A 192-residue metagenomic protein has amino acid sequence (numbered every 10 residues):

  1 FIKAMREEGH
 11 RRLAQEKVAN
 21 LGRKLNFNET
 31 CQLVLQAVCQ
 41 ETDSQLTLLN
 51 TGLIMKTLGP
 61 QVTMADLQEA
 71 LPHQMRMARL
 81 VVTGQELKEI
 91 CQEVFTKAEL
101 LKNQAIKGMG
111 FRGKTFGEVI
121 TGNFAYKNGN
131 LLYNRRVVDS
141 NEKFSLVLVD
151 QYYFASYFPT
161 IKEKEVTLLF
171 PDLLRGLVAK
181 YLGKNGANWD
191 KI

Functional and structural regions predicted by a protein language model:
F1-V62, D66-E69: Hard-cation-handling environments
L53-I192: Feature captures C-terminal
